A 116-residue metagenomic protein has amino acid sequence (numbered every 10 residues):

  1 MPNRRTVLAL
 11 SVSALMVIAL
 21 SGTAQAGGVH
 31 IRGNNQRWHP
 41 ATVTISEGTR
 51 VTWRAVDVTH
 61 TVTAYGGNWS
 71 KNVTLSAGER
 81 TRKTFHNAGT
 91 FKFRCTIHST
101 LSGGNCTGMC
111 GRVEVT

Functional and structural regions predicted by a protein language model:
M1-L10: Bacterial N-terminal signal peptides that target proteins for export
S11-A19: Bacterial N-terminal signal peptides
L20-Q25: Bacterial Sec-dependent signal peptides at the C-terminal "C-region" and cleavage site
A26-E47: N-terminal edge beta-strand
V29-H30, L75-T116: Extracellular/periplasmic metallocenter environments
A41-V58, R80-N87, F91-K92: Beta-strand cores of secreted/periplasmic/IMS beta-sandwich domains, seen most often in copper-related folds
V58-G66: Short, Lys/Arg- and Gly-enriched loop/turn segments at beta-strand edges
